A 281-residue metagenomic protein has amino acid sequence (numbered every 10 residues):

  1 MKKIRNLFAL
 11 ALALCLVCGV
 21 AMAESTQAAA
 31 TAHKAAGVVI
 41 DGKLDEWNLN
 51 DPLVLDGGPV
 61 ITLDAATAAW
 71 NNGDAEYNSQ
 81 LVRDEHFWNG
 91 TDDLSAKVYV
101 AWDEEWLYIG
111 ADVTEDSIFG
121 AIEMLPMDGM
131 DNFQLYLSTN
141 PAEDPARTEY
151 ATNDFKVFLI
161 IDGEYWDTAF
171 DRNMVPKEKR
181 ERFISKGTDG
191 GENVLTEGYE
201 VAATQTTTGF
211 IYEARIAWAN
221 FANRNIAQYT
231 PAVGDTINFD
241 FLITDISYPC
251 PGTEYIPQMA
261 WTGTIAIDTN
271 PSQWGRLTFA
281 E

Functional and structural regions predicted by a protein language model:
M1-A11: Bacterial N-terminal signal peptides that target proteins for export
N6, V20-A21, F155: Solvent-exposed, non-transmembrane amphipathic alpha-helical segments
A9-G19: Bacterial N-terminal signal peptides
E24-E281: Structural preference for beta-rich elements and adjacent junctions enriched in aromatics
